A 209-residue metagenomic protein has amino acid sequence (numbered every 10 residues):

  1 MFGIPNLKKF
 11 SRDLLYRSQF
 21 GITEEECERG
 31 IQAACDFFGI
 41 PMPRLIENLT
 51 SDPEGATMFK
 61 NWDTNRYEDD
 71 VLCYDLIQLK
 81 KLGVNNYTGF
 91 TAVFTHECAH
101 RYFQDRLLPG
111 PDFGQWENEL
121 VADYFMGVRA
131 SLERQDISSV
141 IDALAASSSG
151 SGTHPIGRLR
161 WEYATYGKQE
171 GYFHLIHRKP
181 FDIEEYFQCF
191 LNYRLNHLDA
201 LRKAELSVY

Functional and structural regions predicted by a protein language model:
F2-S18: Acidic/histidine-rich, surface-exposed loop or edge segments in extracytoplasmic proteins
R17-D70: Auxiliary, metal-adjacent structural segments of Zn-dependent hydrolase domains
F38-T50, P111-F113, R134-L144: Surface-exposed patches in mature extracellular/periplasmic domains of secreted proteins
T50-Y87, C98-D105: Active-site scaffold of zinc-dependent metalloenzymes
F90-V93, E97-D105, L120, Y124: Catalytic glutamate of the conserved HExxH
E97-Q115, V128-R134: Catalytic Zn2+-binding segment of zinc metalloproteases
L108-D123, S151-G152: Active-site metal-coordination segments of metallo-dependent hydrolases
S131-Y209: Long, well-structured alpha-helical subdomains associated with metal-dependent extracellular/ecto-lumenal hydrolases
